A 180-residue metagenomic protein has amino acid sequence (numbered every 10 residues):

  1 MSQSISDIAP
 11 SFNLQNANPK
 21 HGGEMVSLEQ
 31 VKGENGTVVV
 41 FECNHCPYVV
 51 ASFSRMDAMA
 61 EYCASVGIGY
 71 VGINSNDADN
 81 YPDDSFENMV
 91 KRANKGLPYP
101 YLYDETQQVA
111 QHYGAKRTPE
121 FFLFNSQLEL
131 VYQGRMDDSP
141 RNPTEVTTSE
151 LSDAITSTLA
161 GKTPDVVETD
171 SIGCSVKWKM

Functional and structural regions predicted by a protein language model:
M1-E168, S175-M180: Chalcogenol-based redox active-site neighborhoods
